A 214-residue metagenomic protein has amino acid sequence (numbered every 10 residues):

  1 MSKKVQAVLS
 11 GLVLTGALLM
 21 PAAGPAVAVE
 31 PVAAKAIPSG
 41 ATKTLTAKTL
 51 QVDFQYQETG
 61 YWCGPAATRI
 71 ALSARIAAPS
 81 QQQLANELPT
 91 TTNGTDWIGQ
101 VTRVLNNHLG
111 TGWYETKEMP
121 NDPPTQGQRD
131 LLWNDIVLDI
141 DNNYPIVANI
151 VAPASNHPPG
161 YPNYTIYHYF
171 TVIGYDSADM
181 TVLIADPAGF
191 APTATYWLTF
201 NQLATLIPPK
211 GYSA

Functional and structural regions predicted by a protein language model:
S2-N107, A152, G160-N163, A178: Active-site-adjacent structural segments surrounding the nucleophilic cysteine of cysteine proteases and isopeptidases
V29-P31, A36-I37, Q83-A214: Conserved active-site-adjacent core of cysteine acyl-enzyme catalytic domains
